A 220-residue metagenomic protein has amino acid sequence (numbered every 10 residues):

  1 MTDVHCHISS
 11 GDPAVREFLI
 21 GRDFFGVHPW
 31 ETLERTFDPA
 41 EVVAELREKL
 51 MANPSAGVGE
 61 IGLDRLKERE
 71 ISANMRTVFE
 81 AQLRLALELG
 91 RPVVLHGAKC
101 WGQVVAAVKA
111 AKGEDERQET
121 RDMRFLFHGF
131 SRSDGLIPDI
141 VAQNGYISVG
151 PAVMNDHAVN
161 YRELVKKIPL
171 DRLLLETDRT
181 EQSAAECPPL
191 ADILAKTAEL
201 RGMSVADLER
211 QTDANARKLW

Functional and structural regions predicted by a protein language model:
T2-C6, A14-V27, G57-I61, V93-L95 (+3 more regions): Hydrophobic faces of well-ordered beta-strands that scaffold small-molecule active sites in alpha/beta enzyme cores
I8-D12, E31, F37, E45-Q143 (+4 more regions): Divalent metal-binding pocket/active-site signature
G21, F25-P39: An active-site metal/cofactor-coordinating segment within enzyme catalytic domains
L85, A191-W220: Mid-to-C-terminal alpha-helical segments outside catalytic/metal-binding sites
Q143, I168-P169: Short, structured coil segments at secondary-structure junctions
N144-A158: His/Asp/Glu-enriched short active-site or ligand-binding loop at hydrolase and phosphoryl-transfer sites
A158-K166: A short, acidic, amphipathic alpha-helical segment used as a generic capping/interface helix at domain edges
D171-E186: Short acidic/histidine-rich active-site segments
